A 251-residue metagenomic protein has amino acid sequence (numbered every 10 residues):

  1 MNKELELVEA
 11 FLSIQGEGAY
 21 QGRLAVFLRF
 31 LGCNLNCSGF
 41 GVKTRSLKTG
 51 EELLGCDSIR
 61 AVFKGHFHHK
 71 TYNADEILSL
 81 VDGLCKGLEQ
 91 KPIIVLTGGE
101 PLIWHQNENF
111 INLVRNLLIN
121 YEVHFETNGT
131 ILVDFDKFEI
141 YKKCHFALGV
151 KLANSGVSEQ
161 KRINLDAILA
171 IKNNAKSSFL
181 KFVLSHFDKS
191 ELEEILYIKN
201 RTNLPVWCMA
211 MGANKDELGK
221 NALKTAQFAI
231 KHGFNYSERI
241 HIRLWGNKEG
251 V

Functional and structural regions predicted by a protein language model:
M1-L24, H232: Short, Lys/Arg-rich amphipathic segments at extreme N-termini
L5-V8, L24, L35, G39-K143: Conserved Radical SAM active-site core
G18-Y20, S46, A226: Generic marker of residues within folded, mature protein domains
Y20, H68, S158-Q160: Short, solvent-exposed loop/turn segments at secondary-structure boundaries
Q90-P92, L102-V251: Conserved AdoMet/S-adenosylmethionine-binding subsite of the radical SAM
